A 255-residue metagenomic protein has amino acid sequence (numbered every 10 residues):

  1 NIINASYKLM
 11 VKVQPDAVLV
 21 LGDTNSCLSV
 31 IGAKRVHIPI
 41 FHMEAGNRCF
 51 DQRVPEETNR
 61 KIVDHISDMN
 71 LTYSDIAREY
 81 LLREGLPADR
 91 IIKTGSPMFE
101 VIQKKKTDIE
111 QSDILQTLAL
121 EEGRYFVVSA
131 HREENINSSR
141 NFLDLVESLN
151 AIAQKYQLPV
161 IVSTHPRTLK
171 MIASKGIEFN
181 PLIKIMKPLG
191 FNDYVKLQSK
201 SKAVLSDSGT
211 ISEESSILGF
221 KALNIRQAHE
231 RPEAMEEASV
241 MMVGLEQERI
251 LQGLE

Functional and structural regions predicted by a protein language model:
N1-L158, S163, T168-E255: Nucleotide-activated sugar donor-binding and catalytic core shared by glycosyltransferases and related lipid-linked
